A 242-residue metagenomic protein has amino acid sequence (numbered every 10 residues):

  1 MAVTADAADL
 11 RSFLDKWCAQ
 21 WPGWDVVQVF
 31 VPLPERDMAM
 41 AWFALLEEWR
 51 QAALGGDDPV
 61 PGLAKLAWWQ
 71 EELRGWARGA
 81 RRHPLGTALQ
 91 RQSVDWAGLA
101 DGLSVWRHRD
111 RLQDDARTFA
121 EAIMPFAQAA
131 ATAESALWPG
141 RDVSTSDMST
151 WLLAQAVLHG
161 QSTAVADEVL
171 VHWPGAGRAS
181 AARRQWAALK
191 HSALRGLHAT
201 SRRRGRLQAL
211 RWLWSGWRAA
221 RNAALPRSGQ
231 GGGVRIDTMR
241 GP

Functional and structural regions predicted by a protein language model:
A2-E71, G75, G79-Q90, G98-L103 (+3 more regions): Catalytic cores of Mg2+-dependent Asp-rich isoprenoid enzymes
V105-A116: Acidic/His metal-coordination segments adjacent to aromatic residues that form catalytic metal sites in metalloenzymes
T118, A122: Conserved acidic
